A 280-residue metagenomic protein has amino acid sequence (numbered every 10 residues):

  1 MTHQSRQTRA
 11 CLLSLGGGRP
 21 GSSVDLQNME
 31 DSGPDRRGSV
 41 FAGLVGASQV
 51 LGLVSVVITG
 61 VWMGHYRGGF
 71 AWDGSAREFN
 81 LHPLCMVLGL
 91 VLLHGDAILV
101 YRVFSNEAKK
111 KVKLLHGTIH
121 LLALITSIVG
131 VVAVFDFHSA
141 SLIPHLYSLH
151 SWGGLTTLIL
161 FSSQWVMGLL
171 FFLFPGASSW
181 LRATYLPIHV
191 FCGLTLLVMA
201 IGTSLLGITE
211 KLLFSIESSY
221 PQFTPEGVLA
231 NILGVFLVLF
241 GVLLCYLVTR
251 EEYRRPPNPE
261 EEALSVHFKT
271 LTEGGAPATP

Functional and structural regions predicted by a protein language model:
T2, Q7, R36, V40-G46: Polytopic transmembrane helical bundles with strong interfacial aromatic enrichment
T2-G33, P256-P280: Non-transmembrane, juxtamembrane loop and terminal tail segments of multi-pass eukaryotic membrane proteins
T2-H3, L12-R37, V56-W72, H94-R102 (+2 more regions): Membrane-proximal N-terminal segments immediately preceding the first transmembrane helix
M29-A42, G68-C85, K113, A140-G153 (+2 more regions): Juxtamembrane membrane-interface segments at transmembrane-helix boundaries in membrane proteins
A47-V61, N80-I98, L115-V132, W152-L170 (+2 more regions): Hydrophobic alpha-helical cores of multi-pass transmembrane domains in eukaryotic membrane proteins
W62-G68, G95-N106, V129-P144, M167-A177: Membrane-helix exit/interface motif
I98-R102, L170-A177, V242-E261: Transmembrane-helix exit/juxtamembrane "anchor" motif
S163-I188, V198-P225: Juxtamembrane loop segments immediately following a transmembrane helix
